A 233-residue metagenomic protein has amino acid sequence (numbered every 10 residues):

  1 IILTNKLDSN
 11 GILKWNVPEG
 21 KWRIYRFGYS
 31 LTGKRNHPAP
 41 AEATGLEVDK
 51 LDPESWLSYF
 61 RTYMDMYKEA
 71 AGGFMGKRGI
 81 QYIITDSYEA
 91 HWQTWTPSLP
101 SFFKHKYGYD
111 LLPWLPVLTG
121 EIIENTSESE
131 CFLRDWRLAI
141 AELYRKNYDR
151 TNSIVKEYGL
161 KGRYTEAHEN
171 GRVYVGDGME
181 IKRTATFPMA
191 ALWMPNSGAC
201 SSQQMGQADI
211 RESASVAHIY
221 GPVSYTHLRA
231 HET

Functional and structural regions predicted by a protein language model:
I1-R134, A139-L143: Mature extracytoplasmic enzyme cores
Y25-S30, H37-G45, I181-C200: Aromatic- and acid-rich polysaccharide-binding/catalytic face of secreted or lumenal carbohydrate-active enzymes
I80-Y82, K161-R163, F187, S224-Y225: Structural preference for beta-strand elements that scaffold enzyme active sites
Y88-Q93, Y164-M194: Substrate-binding cleft/loops of secretory-pathway carbohydrate-active enzymes
P100-L118, M179-A199: Acidic, His- and aromatic-enriched active-site or binding-groove loops in soluble protein domains that engage sugars
Y148-V173: Aromatic-lined carbohydrate-recognition surfaces of secreted/lumenal glycan-active proteins
G171-M179, Q204-A214: Alpha-helical scaffolding within the catalytic cores of extracellular/periplasmic polymer-degrading hydrolases
T226-T233: Conserved small/polar residues in nucleotide/adenosyl-binding loops
